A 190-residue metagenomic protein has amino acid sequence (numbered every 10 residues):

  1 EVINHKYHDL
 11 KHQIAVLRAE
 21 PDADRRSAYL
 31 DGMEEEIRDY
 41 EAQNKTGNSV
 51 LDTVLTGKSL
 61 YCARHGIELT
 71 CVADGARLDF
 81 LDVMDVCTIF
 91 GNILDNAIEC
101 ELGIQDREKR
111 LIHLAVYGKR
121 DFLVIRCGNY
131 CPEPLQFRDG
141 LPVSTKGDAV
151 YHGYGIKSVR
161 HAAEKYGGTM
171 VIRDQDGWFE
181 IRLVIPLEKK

Functional and structural regions predicted by a protein language model:
E1-A73: Conserved DHp (HisKA) dimerization/phosphotransfer helix of two-component histidine kinases, i.e., the long coiled-coil
G47, L69-F90, K146-G147: Conserved short strand/loop->alpha-helix "switch" segment adjacent to the catalytic nucleotide/phosphoryl-transfer site
V83-R107, H113, R160-K165: Conserved ATP-binding N-box helix of the HATPase_c
C100, D121-G153: Glycine-rich/acidic phosphate-handling loop/turn and adjacent ATP-lid/helix of nucleotide-binding kinase/ATPase domains
R110-I112, V116-R126: Short beta-strand-loop-beta element adjacent to the nucleotide/active-site pocket used for signaling
E133, Q175-R182: Glycine-rich nucleotide-binding loop
G155-V159: Short alpha-helical Gxxx[C/S/T] motif in the catalytic ATP-binding
E164-G177: Glycine-rich ATP-binding loops of the HATPase_c
